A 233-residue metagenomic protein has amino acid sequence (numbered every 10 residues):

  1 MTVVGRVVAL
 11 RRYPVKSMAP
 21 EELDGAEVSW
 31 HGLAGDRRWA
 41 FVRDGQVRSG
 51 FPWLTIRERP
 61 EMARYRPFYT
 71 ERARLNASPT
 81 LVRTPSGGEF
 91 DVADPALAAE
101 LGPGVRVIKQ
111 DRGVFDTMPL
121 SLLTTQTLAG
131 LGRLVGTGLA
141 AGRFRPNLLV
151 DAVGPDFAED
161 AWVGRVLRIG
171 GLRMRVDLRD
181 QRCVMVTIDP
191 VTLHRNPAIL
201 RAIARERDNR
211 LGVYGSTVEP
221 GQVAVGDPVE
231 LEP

Functional and structural regions predicted by a protein language model:
M1-P233: Metal-cofactor-dependent catalytic cores
